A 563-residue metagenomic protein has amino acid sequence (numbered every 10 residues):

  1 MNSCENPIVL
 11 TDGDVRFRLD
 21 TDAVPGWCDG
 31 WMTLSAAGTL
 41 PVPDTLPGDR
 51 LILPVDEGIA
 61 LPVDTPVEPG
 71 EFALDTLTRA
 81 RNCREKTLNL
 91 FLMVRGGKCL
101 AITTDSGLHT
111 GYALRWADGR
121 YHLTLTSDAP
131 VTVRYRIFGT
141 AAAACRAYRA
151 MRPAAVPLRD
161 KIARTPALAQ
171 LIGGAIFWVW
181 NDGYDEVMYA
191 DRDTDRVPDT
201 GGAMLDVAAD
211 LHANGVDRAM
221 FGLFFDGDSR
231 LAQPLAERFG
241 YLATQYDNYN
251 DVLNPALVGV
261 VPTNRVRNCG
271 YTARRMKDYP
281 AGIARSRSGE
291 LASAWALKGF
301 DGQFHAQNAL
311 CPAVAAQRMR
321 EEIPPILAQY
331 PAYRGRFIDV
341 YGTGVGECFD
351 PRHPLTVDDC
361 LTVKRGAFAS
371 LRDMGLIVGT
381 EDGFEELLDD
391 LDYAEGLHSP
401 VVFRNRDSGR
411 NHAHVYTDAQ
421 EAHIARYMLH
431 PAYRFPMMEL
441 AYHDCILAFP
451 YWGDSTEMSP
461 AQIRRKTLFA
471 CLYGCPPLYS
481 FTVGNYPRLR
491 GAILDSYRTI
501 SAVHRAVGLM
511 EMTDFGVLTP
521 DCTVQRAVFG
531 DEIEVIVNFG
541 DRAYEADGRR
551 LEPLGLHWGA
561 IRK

Functional and structural regions predicted by a protein language model:
D12, D20, V24-G30, S35-A37 (+12 more regions): Active-site-proximal substrate-binding groove within the catalytic cores of carbohydrate-active enzymes
V55, L223-F225, Q245-D247, V340 (+1 more regions): A cross-domain feature marking catalytic cores of carbohydrate-active enzymes and several ubiquitous metabolic/repair
T76-C83, L88-L90, G97-L100: Extended, Lys/Arg-enriched charged tracts that mediate electrostatic binding to polyanionic substrates
P166-I172, I176, W180, A203 (+4 more regions): Short acidic-hydrophobic catalytic motif
M204-L223, F539: Segments forming glycine/polar-rich beta-alpha architectures that bind adenosine-containing cofactors
D206-D210, R230-L235: A short acidic, amphipathic alpha-helical/loop segment
L242-A315: Substrate-binding/active-site clefts of carbohydrate-active enzymes
